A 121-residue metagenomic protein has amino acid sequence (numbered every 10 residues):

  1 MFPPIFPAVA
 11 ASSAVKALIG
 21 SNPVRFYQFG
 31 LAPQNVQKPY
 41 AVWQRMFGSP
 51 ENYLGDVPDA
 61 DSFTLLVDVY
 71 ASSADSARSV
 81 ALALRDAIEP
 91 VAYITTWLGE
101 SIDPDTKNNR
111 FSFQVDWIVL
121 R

Functional and structural regions predicted by a protein language model:
M1-G55, D75, S79: Small/polar-rich, solvent-exposed N-terminal microdomains that initiate assembly or binding
N35-Q37, V57-D61, D105-N109: A generic structural micro-feature
R45-G48, A60-T64, D86-P90: Short, low-complexity, polar/charged sequence segments that are solvent-exposed and flexible
E51-Y53, L66-Y70, V91-T95, R121: Glycine-rich loops and low-complexity Gly/Arg-rich segments that provide flexible linkers or classic glycine-based
P58, S72-D86, R121: Extracellular/virion structural assembly segments
D59-S72, N109-L120: Oligomerization/assembly interface segments of phage tail-like spikes and tubes
L82-R121: Acidic-leaning, charged glycine-interspersed low-complexity segments
